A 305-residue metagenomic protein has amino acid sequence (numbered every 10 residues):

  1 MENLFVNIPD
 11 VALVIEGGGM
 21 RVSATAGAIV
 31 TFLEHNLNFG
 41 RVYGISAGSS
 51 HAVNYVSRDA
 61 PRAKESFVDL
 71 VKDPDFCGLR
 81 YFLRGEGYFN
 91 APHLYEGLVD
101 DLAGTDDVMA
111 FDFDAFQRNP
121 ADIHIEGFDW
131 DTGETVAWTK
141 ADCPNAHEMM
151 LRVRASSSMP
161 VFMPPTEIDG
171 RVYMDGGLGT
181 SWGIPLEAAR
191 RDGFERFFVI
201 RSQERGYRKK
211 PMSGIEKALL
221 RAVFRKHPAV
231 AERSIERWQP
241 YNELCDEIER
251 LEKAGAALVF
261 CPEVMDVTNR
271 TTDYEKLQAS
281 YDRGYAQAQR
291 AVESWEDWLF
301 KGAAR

Functional and structural regions predicted by a protein language model:
M1-I45, V53-R305: Patatin-like phospholipase
